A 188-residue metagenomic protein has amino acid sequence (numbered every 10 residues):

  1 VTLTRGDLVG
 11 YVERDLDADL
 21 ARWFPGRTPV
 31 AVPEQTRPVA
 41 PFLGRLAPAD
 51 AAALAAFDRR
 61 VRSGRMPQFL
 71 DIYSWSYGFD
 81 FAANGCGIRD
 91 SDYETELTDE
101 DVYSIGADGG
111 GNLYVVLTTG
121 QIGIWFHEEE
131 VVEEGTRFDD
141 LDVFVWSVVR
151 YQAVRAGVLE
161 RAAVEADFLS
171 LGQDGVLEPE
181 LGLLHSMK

Functional and structural regions predicted by a protein language model:
V1-L113, V176-K188: A surface-exposed partner-binding patch
L8-V9, L46, E130-E133, L169: Generic alpha-helical structural element
S74-Y77, W125, R161-F168: Solvent-exposed, non-transmembrane amphipathic alpha-helical segments
N112-V115, E133-E134: Short catalytic/ligand-binding loop motif for oxyanion handling, primarily in non-cytosolic enzymes, centered on
V116-G120: Short acidic-glycine loop/turn motifs at beta-strand connectors
G123-L159: Compact, glycine/acidic-enriched structural inserts
V149-K188: Acidic, proline/glycine-rich low-complexity IDRs
